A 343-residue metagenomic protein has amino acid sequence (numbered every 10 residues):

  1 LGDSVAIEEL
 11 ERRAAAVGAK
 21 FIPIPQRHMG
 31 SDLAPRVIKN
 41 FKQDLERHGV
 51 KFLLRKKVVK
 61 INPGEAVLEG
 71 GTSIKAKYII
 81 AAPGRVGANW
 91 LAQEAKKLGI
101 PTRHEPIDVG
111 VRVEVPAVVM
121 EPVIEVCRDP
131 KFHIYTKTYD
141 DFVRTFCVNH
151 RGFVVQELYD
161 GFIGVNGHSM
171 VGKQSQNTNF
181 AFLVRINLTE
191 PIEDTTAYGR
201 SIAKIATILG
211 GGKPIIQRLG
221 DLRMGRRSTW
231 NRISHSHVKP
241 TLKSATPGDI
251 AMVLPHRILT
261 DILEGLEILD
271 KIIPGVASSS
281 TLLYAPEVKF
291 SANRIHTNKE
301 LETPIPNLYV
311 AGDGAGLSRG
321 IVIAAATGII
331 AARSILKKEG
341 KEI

Functional and structural regions predicted by a protein language model:
G2-I343: Residues forming the flavin
